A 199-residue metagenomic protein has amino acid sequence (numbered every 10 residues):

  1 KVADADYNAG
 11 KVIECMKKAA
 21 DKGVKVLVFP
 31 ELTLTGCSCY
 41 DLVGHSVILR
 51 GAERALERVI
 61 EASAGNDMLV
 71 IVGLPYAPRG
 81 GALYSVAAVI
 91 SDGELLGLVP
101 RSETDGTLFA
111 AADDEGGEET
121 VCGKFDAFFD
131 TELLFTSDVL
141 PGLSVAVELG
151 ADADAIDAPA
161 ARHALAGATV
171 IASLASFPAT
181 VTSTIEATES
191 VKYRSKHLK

Functional and structural regions predicted by a protein language model:
K1-K199: Enzyme catalytic cores with a strong preference for nitrogen-chemistry domains
